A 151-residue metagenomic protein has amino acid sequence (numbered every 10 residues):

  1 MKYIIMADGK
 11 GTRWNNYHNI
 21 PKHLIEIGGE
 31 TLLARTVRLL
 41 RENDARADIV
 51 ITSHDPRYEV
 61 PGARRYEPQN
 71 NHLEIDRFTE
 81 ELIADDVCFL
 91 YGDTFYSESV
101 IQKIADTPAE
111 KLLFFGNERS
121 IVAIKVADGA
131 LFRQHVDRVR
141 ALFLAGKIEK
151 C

Functional and structural regions predicted by a protein language model:
M1-H18: N-terminal nucleotide-binding beta1-loop-alpha1 segment
K2-I5, L33, D48-I49: Hydrophobic targeting segments
K10, I51-Y58: Short, polar loop motifs at secondary-structure junctions
I20-A34: Short catalytic helix/loop segments, enriched in acidic residues and glycine and frequently bearing histidine
E30-R46: A short, N-terminal amphipathic alpha-helix
A47-H54, C88-L90, K111-F115: Short, hydrophobic beta-strand segments that form beta-sheet elements in well-ordered domains
P56-L90, F95-S99: Short phosphate-binding loop-to-helix
Y96-C151: Conserved core of the sugar-phosphate nucleotidyltransferase
